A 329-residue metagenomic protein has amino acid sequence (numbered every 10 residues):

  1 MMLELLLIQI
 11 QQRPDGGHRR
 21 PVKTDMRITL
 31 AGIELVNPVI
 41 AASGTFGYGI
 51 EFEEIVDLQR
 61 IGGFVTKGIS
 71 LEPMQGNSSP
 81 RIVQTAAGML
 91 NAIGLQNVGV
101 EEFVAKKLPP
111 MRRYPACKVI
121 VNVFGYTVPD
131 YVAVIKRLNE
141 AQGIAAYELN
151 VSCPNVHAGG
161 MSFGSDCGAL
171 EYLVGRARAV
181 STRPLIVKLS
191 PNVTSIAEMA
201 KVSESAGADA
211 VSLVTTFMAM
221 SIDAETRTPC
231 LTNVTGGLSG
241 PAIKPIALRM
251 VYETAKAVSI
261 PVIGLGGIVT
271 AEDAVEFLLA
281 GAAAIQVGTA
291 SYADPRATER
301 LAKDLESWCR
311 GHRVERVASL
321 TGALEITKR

Functional and structural regions predicted by a protein language model:
P21-V119, F124-Y126: N-terminal capping/small domains of soluble enzymes
V39-A42, F64-T66, V119-V121, Y147-L149 (+4 more regions): Hydrophobic faces of well-ordered beta-strands that scaffold small-molecule active sites in alpha/beta enzyme cores
T45-F46, N122-G125, L189-S195, K244 (+1 more regions): Glycine-rich beta-to-alpha transition loops that act as phosphate-gripper elements at the mouths of alpha/beta enzyme
E51-F52, A133-R137, T194-A206, V269-I285: Catalytic cores of alpha/beta
T66, L71, V151-C153, L213-A219 (+2 more regions): Glycine-rich phosphate-binding active-site loops on the catalytic face of alpha/beta enzymes
N77-A86, D223-T235, S291-V314: C-terminal helical cap(s) of enzyme catalytic domains, especially alpha/beta-barrels
M89, C153-G168, M199-I260: Glycine/Thr-rich beta-alpha phosphate-binding loop at enzyme active sites
V100-E101, A105, P109-Y114, S165-L185 (+3 more regions): Alpha-helix-loop-beta-strand connector modules within alpha/beta enzyme cores
